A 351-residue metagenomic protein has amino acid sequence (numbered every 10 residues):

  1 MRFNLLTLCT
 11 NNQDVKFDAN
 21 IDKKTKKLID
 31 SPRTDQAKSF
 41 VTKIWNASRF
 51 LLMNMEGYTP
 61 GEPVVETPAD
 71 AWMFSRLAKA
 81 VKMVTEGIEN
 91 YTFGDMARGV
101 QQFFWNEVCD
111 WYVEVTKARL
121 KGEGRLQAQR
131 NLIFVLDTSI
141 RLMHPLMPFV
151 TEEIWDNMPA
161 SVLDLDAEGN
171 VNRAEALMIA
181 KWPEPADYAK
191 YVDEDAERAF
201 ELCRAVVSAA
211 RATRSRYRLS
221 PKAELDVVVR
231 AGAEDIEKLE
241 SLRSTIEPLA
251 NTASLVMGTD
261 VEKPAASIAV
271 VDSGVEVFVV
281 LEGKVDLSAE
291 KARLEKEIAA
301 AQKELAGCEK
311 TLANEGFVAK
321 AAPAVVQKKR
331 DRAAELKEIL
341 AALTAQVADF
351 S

Functional and structural regions predicted by a protein language model:
M1-T25: Alpha-helical recognition segments enriched in aromatics with Gly/Pro capping that present substrate-recognition
A19-S351: Feature 926 captures the class I aminoacyl-tRNA synthetase adenylation module centered on the KMSKS loop
